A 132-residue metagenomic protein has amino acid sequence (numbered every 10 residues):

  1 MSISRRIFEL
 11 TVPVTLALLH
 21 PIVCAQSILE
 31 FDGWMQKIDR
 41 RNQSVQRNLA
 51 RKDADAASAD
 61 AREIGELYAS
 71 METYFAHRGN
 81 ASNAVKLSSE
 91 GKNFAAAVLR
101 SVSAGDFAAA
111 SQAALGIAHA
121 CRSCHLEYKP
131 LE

Functional and structural regions predicted by a protein language model:
M1-V12: Bacterial N-terminal signal peptides that target proteins for export
V12-L18: Hydrophobic helical h-region of N-terminal Sec-dependent signal peptides in bacterial secretory/periplasmic proteins
H20, C24-A118: Extracytoplasmic c-type cytochrome modules immediately beyond a signal peptide or single-pass transmembrane anchor
I117-K129: The canonical Cys-X-X-Cys-His
E132: Short Cys/His-rich "knuckle" micro-motifs
